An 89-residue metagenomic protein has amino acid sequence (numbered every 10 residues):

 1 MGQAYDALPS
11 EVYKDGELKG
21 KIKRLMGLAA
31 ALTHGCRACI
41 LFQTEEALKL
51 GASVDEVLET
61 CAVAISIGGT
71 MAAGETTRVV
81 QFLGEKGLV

Functional and structural regions predicted by a protein language model:
M1-I22, A72-V89: Acidic, glycine/proline-rich low-complexity segments that act as flexible tails and inter-domain linkers
G2-A4, F42-V54, V80: Iron-sulfur (Fe-S) cluster-binding segments and ferredoxin-like electron-carrier domains, especially [2Fe-2S]
P9-S10, G27, T44-L48, A62: Amphipathic alpha-helical segments within well-ordered protein domains
E17-H34, D55-T60: Immediate flanking context of iron-sulfur cluster ligation sites
L32, V63-T70: A short structural micro-motif
C36-C39: Short cysteine clusters
G51-L58, A72-A73: Short, flexible active-site-proximal loops enriched in glycine and acidic residues
